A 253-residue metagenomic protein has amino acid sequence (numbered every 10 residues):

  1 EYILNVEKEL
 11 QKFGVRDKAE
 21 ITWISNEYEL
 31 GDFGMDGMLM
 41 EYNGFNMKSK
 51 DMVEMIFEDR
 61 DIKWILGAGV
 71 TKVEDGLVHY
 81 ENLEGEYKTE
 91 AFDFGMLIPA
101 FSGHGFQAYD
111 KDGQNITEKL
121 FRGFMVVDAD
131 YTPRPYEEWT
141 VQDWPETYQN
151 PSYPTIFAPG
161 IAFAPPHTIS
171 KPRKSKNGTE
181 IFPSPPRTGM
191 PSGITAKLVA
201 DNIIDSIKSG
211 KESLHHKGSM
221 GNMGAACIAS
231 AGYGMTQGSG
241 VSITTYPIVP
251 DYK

Functional and structural regions predicted by a protein language model:
E1, D32-G44, P172-I181: Short, flexible/disordered intra-domain loops and linkers
E1, E20-E29, G95-M96, I156-G160 (+1 more regions): Extended hydrophobic secondary-structure segments that form protein cores and membrane-embedded regions
E1-Q11, A200-I207: Short, well-ordered amphipathic alpha-helices
Y2-L4, N46, K50, S192: Amphipathic alpha-helical segments in well-structured domains
K8-Y136: A Rossmann-like FAD-binding core segment of flavoenzymes
G14-A19, P151, H216-M220: Short helix-terminating capping/connector loops at secondary-structure junctions
D93, I98-M190: FAD-site-proximal beta/loop scaffold in flavoenzymes
T188-P191, T195-K253: C-terminal, flexible cofactor-proximal segment of oxidoreductases
